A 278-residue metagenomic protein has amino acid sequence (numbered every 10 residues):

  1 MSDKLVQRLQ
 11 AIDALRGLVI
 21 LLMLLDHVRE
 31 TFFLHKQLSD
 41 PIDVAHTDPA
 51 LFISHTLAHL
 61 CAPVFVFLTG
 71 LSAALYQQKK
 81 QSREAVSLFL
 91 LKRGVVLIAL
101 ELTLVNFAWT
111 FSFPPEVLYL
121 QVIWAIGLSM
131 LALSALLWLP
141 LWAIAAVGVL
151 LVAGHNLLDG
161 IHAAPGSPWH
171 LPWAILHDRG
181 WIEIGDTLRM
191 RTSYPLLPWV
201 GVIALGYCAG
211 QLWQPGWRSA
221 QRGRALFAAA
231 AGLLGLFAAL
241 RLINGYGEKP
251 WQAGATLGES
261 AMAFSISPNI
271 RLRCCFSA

Functional and structural regions predicted by a protein language model:
M1-A278: Alpha-helical transmembrane segments and their immediate juxtamembrane cytosolic regions
